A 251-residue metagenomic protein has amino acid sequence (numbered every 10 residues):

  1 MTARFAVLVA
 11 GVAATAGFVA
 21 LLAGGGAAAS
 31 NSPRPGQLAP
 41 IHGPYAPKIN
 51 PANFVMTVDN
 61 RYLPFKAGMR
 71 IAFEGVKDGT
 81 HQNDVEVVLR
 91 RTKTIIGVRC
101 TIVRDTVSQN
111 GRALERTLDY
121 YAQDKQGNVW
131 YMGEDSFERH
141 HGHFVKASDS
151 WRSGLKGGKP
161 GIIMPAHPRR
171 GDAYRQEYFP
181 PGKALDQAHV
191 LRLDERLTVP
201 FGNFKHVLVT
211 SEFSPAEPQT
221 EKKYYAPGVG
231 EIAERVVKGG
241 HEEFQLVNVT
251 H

Functional and structural regions predicted by a protein language model:
M1-V12: Bacterial N-terminal signal peptides that target proteins for export
V12, G25-G26, A67: Generic low-complexity, intrinsically disordered sequence content enriched in small uncharged/hydrophobic residues
A13-G17: Alpha-helical transmembrane segments
F18-P33: C-terminal region of N-terminal signal peptides and the immediate post-cleavage residues of exported proteins
S30-H251: Conserved functional acidic sites
